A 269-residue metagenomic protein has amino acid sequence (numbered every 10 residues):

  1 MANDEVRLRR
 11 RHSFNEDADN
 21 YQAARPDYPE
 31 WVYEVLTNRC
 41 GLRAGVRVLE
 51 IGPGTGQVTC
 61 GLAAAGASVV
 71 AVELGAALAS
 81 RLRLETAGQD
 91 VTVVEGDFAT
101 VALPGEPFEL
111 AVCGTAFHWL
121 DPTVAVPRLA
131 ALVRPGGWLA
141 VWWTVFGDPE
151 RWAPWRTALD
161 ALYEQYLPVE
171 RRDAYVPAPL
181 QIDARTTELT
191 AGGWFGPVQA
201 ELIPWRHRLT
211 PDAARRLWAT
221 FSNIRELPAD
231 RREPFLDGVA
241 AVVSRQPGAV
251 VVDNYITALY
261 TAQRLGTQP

Functional and structural regions predicted by a protein language model:
M1-R43: Conserved class I S-adenosyl-L-methionine
A44-G52: Conserved class I S-adenosyl-L-methionine
T55-V101: Class I SAM-dependent methyltransferase SAM/SAH-binding core
A102-A111: A short acidic, Gly/Pro-enriched loop at the edge of an enzyme's catalytic core that lines a small-molecule cofactor
T115, V124, W143: Short catalytic micro-motifs in class I SAM-dependent methyltransferases
L120-L129: A short, conserved alpha-helix within the catalytic core of class I
A130, R134-P204: Conserved catalytic/acceptor-binding region of the Class I
L180-P269: Conserved Class I S-adenosyl-L-methionine
